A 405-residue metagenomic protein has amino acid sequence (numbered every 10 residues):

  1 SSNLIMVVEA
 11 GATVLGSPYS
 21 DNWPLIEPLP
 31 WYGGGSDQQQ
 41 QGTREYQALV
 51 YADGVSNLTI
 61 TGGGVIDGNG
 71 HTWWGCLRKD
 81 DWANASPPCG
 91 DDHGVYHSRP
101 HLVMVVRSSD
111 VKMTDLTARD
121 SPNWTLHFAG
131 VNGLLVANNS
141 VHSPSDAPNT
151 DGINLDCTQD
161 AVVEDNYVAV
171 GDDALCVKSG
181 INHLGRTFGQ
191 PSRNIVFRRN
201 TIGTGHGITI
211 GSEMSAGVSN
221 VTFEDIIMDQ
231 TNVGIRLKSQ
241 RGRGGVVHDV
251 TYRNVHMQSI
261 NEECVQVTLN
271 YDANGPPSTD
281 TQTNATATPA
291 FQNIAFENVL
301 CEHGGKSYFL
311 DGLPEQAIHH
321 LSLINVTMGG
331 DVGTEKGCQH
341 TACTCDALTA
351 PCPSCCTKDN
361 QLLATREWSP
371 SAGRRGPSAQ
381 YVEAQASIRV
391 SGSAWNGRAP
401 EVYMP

Functional and structural regions predicted by a protein language model:
S1-P405: Extracellular/periplasmic carbohydrate-active domains that bind, remodel, or depolymerize complex polysaccharides
